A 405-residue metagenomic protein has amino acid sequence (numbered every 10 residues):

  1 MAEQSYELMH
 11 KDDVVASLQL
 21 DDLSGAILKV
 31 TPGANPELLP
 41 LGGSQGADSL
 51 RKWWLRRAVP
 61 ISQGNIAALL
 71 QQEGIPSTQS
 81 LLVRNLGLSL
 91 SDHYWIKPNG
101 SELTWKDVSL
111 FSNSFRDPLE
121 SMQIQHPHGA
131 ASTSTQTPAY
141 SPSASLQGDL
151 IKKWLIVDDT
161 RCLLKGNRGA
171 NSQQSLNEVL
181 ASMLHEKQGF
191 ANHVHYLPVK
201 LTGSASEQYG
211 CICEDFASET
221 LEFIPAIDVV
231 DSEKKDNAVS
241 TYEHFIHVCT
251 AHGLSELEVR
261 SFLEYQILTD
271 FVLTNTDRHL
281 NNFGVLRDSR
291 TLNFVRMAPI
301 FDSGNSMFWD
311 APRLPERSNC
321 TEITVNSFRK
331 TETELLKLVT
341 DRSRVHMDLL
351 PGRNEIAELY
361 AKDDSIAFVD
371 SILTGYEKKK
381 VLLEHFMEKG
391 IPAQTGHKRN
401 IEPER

Functional and structural regions predicted by a protein language model:
M1-L268, V272, L286-R405: Phosphate/dinucleotide-binding and metal-coordinating scaffold of catalytic cores in nucleotide-dependent enzymes
N275-T276: Glycine-rich phosphate-binding P-loop
H279, G284-L286: Conserved protein-kinase catalytic-loop segment immediately C-terminal to the catalytic Asp of the HRD motif
